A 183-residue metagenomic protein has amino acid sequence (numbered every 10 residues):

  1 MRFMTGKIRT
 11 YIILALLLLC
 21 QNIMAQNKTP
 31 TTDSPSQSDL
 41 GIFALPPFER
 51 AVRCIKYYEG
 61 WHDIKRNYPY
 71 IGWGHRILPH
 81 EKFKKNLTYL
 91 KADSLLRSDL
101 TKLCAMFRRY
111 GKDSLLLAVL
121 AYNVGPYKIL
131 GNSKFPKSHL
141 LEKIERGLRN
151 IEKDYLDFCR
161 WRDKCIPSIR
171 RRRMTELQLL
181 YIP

Functional and structural regions predicted by a protein language model:
M1-I12: Bacterial N-terminal signal peptides that target proteins for export
Y11-Q21: Bacterial N-terminal signal peptides
Q26-H62, H75-H80, N86-M106, K128-P183: Long, amphipathic alpha-helical surface segments
H62-N67, F107-L116: Surface-exposed patches in mature extracellular/periplasmic domains of secreted proteins
N67-I71, H75: Early exported N-terminus immediately downstream of N-terminal targeting peptides
S114-K128: Short N-proximal segments of mature Sec-exported proteins
